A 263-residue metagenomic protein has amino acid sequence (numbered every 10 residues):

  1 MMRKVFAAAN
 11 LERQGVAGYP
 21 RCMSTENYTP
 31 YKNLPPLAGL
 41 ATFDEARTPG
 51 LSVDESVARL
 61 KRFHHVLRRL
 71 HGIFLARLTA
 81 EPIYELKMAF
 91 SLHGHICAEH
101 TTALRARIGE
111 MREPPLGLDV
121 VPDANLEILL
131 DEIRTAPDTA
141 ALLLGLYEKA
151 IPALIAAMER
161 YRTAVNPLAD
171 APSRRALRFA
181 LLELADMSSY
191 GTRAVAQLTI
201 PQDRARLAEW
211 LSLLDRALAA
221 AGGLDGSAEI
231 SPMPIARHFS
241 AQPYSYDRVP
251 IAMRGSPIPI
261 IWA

Functional and structural regions predicted by a protein language model:
S24-F43, H65, L116-E127, S240-A263: Acidic, low-complexity proline/glycine-rich segments
A41-K61, D119-A150: Acidic/His metal-coordination segments adjacent to aromatic residues that form catalytic metal sites in metalloenzymes
R69-L92, A157-S173: Helix-loop segments that flank and shape redox-cofactor active sites
H71, T101, R105-I108, I155-M158 (+5 more regions): A structural signal for well-ordered alpha-helices, especially hydrophobic packing surfaces of coiled-coils
M88-I128: Conserved alpha-helical segments that form or flank metal/cofactor-binding pockets of metalloenzymes
A150-E209: Internal, well-ordered domain-core segments that constitute the primary functional module of diverse proteins
R204-W262: Extended, helix-rich structural scaffolds rather than catalytic motifs
